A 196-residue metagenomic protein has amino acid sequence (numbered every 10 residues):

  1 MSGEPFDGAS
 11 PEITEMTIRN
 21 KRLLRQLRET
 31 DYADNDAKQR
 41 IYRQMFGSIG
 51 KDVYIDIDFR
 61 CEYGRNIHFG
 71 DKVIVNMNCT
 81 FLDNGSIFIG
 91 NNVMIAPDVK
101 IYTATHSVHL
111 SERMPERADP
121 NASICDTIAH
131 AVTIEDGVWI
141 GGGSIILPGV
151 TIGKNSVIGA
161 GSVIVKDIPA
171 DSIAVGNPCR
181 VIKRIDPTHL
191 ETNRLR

Functional and structural regions predicted by a protein language model:
M1-D52, V108, C179-R196: Terminal amphipathic alpha-helical/low-complexity segments used for targeting or macromolecular assembly
D31-Y32, Y63, D83, I168: Residues at alpha-helix boundaries and short interhelical turns
D36, F69, I89, K154 (+1 more regions): Sparse recognition of residues in long alpha-helices and their boundaries
F59-F69, I74-V150, N177-P178, K183-L195: Flexible, glycine/small-residue-enriched loop-and-beta-strand segment within the central core of proteins
I145-V175, C179: C-terminal/domain-terminus segments
